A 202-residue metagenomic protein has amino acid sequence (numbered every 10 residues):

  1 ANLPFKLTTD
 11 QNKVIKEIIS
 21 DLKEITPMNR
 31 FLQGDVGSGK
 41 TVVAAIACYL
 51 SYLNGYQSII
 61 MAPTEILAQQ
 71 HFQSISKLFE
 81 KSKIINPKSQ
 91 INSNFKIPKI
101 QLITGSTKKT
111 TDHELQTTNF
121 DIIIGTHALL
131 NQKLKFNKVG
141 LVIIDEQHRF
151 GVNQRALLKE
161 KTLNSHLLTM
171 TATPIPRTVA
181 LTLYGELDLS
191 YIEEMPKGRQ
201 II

Functional and structural regions predicted by a protein language model:
A1-G37, V42-I59: Pre-Walker A segment
L22-M28, L130-G140, T162: Short basic/glycine-enriched coil/helix segment immediately N-terminal to the Walker B
Q33, I124-G125, I143-I144: Hydrophobic residues in beta-strands of the RecA-like P-loop NTPase core, especially within AAA+ ATPase
D35, P63, A172: P-loop (Walker A) phosphate-binding loop of NTP-binding proteins
L50-K77: Conserved Walker A/P-loop ATP-binding site and its immediately adjacent core in helicase/helicase-like ATPase domains
L67-P87, N94-K109: Conserved helix-turn-beta segment of the N-terminal RecA-like "Helicase ATP-binding" lobe in SF1/SF2 helicases
Q69-F72, F136-L141, Q147-I202: Post-DEXD/H (motif II) to motif III coupling segment of the RecA-like Helicase ATP-binding lobe
N119-K133: Conserved two-lobed SF2 helicase motor
